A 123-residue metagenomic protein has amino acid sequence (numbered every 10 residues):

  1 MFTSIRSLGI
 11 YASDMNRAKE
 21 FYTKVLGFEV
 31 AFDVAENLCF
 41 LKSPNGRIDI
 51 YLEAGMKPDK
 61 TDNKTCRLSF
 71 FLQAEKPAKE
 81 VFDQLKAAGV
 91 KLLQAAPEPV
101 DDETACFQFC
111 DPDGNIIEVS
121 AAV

Functional and structural regions predicted by a protein language model:
T3, E36, D102-T104: Loop/turn position at the start of each blade in beta-propeller repeats
S4-S13, K42, D59-K86, A105-C110: Vicinal oxygen chelate
N16-E29: Amphipathic alpha-helical segments
G27-D33, K91-A96: Short secondary-structure junctions
E29-K64, I116-A121: Conserved short beta-strand elements that form part of the metal-binding/catalytic scaffold of enzyme active sites
F82-V123: Vicinal oxygen chelate
